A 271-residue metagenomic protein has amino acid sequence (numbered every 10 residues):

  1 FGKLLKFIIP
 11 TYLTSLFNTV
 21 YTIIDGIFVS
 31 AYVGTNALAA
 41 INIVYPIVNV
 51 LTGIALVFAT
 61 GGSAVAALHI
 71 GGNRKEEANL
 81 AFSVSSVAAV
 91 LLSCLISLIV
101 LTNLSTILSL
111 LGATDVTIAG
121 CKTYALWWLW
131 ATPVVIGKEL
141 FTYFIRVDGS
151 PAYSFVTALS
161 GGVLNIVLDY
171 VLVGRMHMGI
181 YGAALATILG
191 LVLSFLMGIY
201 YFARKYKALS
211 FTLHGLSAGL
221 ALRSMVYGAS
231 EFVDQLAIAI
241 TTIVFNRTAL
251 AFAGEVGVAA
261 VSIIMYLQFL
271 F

Functional and structural regions predicted by a protein language model:
F1-I8, A66-P133, R175-A229: Short alpha-helical transmembrane segments in multi-pass integral membrane proteins
F7-S15, N49, A89, W128 (+7 more regions): Residue-level signature of transmembrane alpha-helical cores of multipass secondary-active transporters and flippases
T11, S15, I27, A31 (+11 more regions): Transmembrane alpha-helix boundary and packing residues in multipass membrane permease domains and related
L16-V20, V50-I54, F58, C94-L98 (+5 more regions): Hydrophobic/aromatic residues within the transmembrane alpha-helices of Major Facilitator Superfamily
V20-A39, L108-D115, V171-M178, F232 (+1 more regions): Helix-terminus/linker motif at the lipid-water interface of multi-pass membrane proteins
L38-L98, V135-S154, V258-F271: Small-residue-rich hydrophobic transmembrane alpha-helices
Y45-V48, L92, S160-N165, A186-S194 (+1 more regions): Transmembrane alpha-helical core residues of multi-pass small-molecule transporters, especially secondary transporters
E76, A89, F144-Y170, Y181-I188: Alpha-helical transmembrane segments of multi-pass membrane transporters/permeases
